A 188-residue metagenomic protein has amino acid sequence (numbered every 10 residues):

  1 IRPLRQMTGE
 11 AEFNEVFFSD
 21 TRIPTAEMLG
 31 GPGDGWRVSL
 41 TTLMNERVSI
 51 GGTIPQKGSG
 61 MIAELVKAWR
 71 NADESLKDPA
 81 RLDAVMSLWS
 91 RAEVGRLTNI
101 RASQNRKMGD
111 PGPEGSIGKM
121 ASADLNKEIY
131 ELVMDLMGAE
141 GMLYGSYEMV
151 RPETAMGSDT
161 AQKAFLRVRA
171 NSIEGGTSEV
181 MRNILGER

Functional and structural regions predicted by a protein language model:
I1-K67, K77: FAD-binding core of flavoproteins
F13, G33, I62, A92 (+3 more regions): Active-site lining segments that contact anionic ligands and/or coordinate catalytic metals
F13-F17, G33-V38, L97-I100, S122 (+2 more regions): Tryptophan-centric aromatic hotspots in well-structured domains and transmembrane helices
G33-P55, E140-R188: Glycine-rich phosphate/cofactor-binding loops in nucleotide/flavin-utilizing enzymes
T42, E64-A68, A72, L88 (+6 more regions): Generic, well-ordered alpha-helical scaffold segments in large soluble proteins
K57-T98: Oxyanion-binding "anion nests"
P79, E93-E153: C-terminal helix-coil-helix/basic helical segment that borders enzyme active sites and/or dimer interfaces and provides
